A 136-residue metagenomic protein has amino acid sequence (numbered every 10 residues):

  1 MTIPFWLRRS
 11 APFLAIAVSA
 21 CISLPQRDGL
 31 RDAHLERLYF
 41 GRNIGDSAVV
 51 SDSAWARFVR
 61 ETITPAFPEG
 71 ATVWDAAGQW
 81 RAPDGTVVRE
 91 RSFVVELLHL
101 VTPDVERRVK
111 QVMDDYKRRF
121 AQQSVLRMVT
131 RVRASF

Functional and structural regions predicted by a protein language model:
T2-A11: Bacterial N-terminal signal peptides that target proteins for export
I3, T64-A82, R118, S124-S135: Generic detector of solvent-exposed, compositionally biased contiguous segments
A17-A20: C-terminal motif of bacterial Sec signal peptides marking the signal peptidase cleavage site
I22-L24: Bacterial signal peptide processing site
R27-R31, G85-V88: Short glycine/proline-enriched loop/turn "hinge" motifs that connect secondary-structure elements and lie
R31-D52: Terminal, regulation- and interaction-focused segments at domain boundaries
A54-S92, L97-D104: Mature extracytoplasmic domains of secretory-pathway proteins
V87-F136: Helix-rich interaction surfaces within compact, conserved domain-sized segments that mediate assembly or partner
